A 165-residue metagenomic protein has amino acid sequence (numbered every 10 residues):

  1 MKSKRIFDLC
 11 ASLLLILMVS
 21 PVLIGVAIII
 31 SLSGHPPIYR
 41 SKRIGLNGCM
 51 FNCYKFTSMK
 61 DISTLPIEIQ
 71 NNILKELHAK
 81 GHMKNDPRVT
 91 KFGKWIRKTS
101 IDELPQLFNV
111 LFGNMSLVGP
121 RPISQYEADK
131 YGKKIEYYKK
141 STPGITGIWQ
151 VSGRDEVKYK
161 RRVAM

Functional and structural regions predicted by a protein language model:
M1-S63: A hydrophobic, helix-centered structural microdomain
S3-F7, C53, N85-V89, L104 (+1 more regions): Alpha-helical membrane-protein architecture signal
S31, P36, L104-M165: Hydrophobic structural segments characteristic of membrane proteins
Y39-R88, T146-A164: Short, glycine-rich, amphipathic interfacial segments at transmembrane boundaries or analogous
I96-Q106: Short acidic-aromatic low-complexity motifs
